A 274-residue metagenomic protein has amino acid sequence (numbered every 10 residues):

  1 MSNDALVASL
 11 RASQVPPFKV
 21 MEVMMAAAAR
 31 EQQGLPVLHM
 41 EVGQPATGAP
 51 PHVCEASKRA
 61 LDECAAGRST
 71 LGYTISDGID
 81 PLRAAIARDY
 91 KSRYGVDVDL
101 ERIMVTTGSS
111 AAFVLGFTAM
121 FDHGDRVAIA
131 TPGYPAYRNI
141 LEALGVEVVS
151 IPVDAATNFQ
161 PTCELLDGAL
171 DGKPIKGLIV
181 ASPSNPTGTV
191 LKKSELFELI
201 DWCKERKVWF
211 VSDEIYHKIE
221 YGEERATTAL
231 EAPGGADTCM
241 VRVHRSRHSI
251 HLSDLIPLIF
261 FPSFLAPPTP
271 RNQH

Functional and structural regions predicted by a protein language model:
N3-G108, L115: N-terminal small-domain helix-loop-helix segment of the aminotransferase-like
Q44-A46, S184, S246: Glycine-rich beta-alpha junction loops
E63-E205, K218-V241, H248, A266 (+1 more regions): Conserved core of the PLP fold type I
S182, F210-V211: Residue-level marker for buried hydrophobic side chains located in beta-strands that build the well-ordered beta-sheet
E214: Walker B catalytic acidic pair
H251-L258, Q273-H274: Adenylate-forming
I256-T269: Hydrophobic alpha-helical signal peptides and transmembrane signal-/tail-anchor segments that drive secretory-pathway
